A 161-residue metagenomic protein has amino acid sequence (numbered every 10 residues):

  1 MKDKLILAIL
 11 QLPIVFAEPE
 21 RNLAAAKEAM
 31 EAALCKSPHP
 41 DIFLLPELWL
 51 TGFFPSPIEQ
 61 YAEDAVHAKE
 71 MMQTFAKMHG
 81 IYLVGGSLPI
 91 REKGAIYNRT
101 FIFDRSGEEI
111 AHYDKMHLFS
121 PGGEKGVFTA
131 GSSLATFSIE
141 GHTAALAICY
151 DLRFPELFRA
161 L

Functional and structural regions predicted by a protein language model:
K2, L83, S138-E140: RNA-binding accessory domains that recognize and position tRNA/RNA substrates
K2-I9: Extreme N-terminal starter segment of soluble prokaryotic enzymes
L10, F43, A145-A147: Hydrophobic positions in the central parallel beta-sheet of the AAA+
Q11-A17: Short polar catalytic/cofactor-binding loops
L12, L48, L152: Active-site metal-binding loops of divalent metal-dependent hydrolases
P19-E20, E28-R105, H112: Cys-nucleophile CN-hydrolase/nitrilase-fold catalytic domain and related Cys-dependent amidase chemistry that acts on
R21-A32, L152-R159: Short, acidic/polar
E70, R91-L161: Active-site catalytic loop in hydrolytic enzyme cores
